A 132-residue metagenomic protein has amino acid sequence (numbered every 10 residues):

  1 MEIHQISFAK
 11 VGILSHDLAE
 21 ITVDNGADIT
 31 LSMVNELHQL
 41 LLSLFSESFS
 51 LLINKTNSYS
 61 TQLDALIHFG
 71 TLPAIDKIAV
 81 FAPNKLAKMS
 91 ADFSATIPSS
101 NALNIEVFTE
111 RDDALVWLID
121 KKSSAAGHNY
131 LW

Functional and structural regions predicted by a protein language model:
M1-W132: Amphipathic, Lys/Arg-enriched alpha-helical "gate/interface" segment within cytosolic domains that mediates
